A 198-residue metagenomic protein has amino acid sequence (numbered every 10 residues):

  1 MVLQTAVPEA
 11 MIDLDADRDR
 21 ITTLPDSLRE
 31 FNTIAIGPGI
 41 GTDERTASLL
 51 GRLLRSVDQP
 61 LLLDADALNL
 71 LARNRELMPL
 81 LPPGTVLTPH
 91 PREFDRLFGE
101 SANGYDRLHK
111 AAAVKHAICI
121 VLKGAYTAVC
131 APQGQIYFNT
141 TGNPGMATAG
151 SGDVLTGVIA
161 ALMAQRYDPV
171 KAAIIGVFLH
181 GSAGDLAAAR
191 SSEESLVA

Functional and structural regions predicted by a protein language model:
M1-T141: Glycine-rich phosphate/dinucleotide-binding loop and adjoining beta-alpha-beta core of small-molecule
T42-D43, Q165, E194: Alpha-helix N-cap/loop-to-helix initiation residues
R96, T148-L179: Short, small-residue alpha-helix embedded
C119, L179-S182: A short structural micro-motif
G134, Y167, S191: N-terminal loops that bind phosphate or other acidic moieties and the adjacent beta-alpha structural core
G142-M146: Glycine-rich phosphate/pyrophosphate-binding beta-alpha loops
S182-A198: Charged C-terminal helix
